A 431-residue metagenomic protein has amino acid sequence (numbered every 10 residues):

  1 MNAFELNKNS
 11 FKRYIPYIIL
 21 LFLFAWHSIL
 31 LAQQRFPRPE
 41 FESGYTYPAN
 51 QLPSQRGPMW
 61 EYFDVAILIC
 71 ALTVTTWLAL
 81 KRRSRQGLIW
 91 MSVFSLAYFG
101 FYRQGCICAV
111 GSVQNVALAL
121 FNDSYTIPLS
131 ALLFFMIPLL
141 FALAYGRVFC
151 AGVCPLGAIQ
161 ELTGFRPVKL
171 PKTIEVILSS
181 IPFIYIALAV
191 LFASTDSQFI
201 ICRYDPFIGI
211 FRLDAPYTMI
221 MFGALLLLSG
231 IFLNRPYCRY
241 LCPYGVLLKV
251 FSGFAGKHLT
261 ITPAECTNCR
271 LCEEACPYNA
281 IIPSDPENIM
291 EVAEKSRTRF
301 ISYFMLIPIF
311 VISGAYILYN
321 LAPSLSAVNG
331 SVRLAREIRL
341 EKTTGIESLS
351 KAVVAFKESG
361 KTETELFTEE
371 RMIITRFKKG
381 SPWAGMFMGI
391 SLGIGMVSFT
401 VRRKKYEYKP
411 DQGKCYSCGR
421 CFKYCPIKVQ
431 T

Functional and structural regions predicted by a protein language model:
M1-Q33: N-terminal secretory/membrane targeting signals
L30-T431: Non-ligating segments of multi-cofactor redox enzymes
